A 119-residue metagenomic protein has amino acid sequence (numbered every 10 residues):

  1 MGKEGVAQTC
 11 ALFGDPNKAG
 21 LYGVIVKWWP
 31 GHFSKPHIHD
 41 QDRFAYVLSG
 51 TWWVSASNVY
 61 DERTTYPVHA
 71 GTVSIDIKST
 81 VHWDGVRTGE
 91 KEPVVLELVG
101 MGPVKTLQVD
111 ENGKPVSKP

Functional and structural regions predicted by a protein language model:
M1-Y22, D110-P119: A short, N-terminal "cap"/entry segment at the start of jelly-roll beta-barrel domains of the cupin/DSBH fold
G2-G5, P16-A19, I38, Y46 (+2 more regions): Extracellular/periplasmic catalytic domains that process cell-envelope and extracellular macromolecules
N17-K18, W52, N58-T80: Short acidic-glycine-tyrosine-enriched beta hairpin
W29-G31, S79, M101: Solvent-exposed coil/turn segments that connect beta secondary-structure elements in extracytoplasmic/periplasmic
W29-H32, H39-V59: Glycine- and acidic-residue-biased ligand/ion/polar-headgroup-sensing regions
S34-P36, V54-S55, D76, V81-G89: Short beta-strand His + acidic residue motifs that chelate non-heme Fe in jelly-roll/DSBH and cupin folds
I75, W83-P119: Double-stranded beta-helix
